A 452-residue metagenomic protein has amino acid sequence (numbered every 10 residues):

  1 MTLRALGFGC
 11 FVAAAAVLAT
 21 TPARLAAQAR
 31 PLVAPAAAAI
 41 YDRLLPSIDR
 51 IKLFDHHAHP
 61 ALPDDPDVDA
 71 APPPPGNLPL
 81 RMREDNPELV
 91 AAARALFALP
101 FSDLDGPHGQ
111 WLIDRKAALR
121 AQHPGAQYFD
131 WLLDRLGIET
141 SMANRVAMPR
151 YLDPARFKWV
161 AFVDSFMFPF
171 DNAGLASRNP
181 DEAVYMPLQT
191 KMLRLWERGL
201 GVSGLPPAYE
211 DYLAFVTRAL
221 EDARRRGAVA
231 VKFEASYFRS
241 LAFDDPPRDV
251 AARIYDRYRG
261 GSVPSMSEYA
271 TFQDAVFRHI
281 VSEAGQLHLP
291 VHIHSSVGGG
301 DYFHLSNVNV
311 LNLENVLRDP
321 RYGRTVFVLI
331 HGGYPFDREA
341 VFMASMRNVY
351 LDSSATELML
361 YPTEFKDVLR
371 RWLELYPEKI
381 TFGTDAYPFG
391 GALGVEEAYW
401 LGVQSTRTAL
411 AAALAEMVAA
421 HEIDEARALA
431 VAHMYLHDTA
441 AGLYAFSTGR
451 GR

Functional and structural regions predicted by a protein language model:
G7-T20: Bacterial N-terminal signal peptides
L18-Q28: Signal peptide processing junction and immediate N-terminal pro/mature segment of secreted/exported proteins
P31-H56, G76-L104, Q110-R120, P124 (+2 more regions): Mid-to-C-terminal alpha-helical segments outside catalytic/metal-binding sites
P35, V308-V328, G332-R452: H/E-rich (His + Asp/Glu) clusters that bind or coordinate divalent metals
D49, V68-A161, F166, F170 (+2 more regions): Alpha-helical scaffold segments that flank or form the walls of functional sites
K52-D65, P290-G298: Histidine-centered catalytic micro-motifs
D181-G201, P246-S267, R407-A413: A solvent-exposed, charged loop/short amphipathic helix patch at secondary-structure junctions
P207-F233, S240-V349, T363-T381: Histidine/acidic residue-rich metal-binding segments in metalloenzymes
